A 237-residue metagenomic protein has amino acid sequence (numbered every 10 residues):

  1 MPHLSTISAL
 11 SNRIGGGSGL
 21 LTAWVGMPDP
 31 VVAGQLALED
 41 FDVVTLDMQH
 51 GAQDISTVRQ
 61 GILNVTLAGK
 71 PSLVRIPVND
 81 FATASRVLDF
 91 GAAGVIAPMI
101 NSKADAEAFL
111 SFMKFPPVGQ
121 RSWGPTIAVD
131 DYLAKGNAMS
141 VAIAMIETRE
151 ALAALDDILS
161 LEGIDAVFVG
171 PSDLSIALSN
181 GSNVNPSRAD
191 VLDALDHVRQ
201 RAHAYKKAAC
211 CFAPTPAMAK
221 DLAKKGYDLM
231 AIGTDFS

Functional and structural regions predicted by a protein language model:
M1-S237: Expand to "…catalyze enediolate/carbanion chemistry for C-C bond making/breaking, isomerization, decarboxylation
